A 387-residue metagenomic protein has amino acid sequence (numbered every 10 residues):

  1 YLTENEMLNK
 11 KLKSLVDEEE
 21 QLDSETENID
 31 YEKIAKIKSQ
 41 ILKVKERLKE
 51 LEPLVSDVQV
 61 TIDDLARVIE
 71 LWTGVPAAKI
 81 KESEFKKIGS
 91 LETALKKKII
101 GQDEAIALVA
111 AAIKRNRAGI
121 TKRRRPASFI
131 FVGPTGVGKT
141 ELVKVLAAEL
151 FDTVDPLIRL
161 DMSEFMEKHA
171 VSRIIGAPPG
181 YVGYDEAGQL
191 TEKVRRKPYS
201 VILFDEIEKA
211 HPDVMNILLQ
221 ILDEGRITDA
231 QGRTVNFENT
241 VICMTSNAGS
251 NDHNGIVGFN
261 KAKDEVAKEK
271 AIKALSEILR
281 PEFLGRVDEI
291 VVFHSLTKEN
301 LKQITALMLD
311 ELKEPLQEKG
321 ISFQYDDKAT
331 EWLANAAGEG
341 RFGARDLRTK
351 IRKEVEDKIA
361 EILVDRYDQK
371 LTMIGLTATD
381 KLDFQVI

Functional and structural regions predicted by a protein language model:
Y1-I387: AAA+ P-loop NTPase nucleotide-binding core of proteostasis motors
